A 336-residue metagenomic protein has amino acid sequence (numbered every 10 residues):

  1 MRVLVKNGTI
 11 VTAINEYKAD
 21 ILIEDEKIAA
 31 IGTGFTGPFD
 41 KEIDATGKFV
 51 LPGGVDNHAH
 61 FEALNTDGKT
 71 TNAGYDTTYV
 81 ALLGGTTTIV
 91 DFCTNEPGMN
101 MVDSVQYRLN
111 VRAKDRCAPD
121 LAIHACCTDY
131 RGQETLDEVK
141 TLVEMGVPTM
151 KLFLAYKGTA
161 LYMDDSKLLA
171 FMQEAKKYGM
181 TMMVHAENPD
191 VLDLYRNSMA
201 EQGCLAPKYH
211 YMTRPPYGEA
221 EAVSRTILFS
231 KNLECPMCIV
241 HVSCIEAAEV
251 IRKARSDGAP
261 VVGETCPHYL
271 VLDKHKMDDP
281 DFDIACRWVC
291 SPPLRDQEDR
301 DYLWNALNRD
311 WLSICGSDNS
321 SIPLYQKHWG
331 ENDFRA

Functional and structural regions predicted by a protein language model:
M1-L4, T9-P52: Histidine-rich, glycine-flanked metal-binding segment
G8, I21, E26, G47 (+9 more regions): Divalent metal-coordination and catalytic microenvironments
A45-A113: Metal-associated gating/positioning segment near the N- to mid-region
D56-A59, T86-F92, A118-D120, A200-Y211: Gly-rich Lys/Arg/Thr-decorated short loops/hinges at beta-loop-alpha junctions or inter-strand turns that position
N57-N72, A122-T135, L161, M212-P216: Active-site mouth loops of central-metabolism enzymes
V90-D91, A122-A125, P236-H241: Short catalytic-loop micro-motif centered on adjacent basic/acidic residues
V111-C126: A glycine-rich helix N-cap at a beta->alpha junction
E134-C315: Histidine/acidic residue-rich metal-binding segments in metalloenzymes
